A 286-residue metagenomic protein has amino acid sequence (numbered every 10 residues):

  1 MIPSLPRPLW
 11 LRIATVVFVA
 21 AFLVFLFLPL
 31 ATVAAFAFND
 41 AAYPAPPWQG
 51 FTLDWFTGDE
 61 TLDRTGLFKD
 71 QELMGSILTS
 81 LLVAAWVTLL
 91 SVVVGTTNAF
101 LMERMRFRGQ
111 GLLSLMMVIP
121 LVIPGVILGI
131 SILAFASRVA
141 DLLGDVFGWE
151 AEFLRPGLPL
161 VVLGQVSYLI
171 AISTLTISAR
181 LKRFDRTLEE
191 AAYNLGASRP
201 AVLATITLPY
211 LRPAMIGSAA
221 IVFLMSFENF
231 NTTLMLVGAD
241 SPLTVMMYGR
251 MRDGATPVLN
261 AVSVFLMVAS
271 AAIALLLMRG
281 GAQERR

Functional and structural regions predicted by a protein language model:
M1-F36, L113: N-terminal signal-anchor/first transmembrane alpha helix
M1-P8, A85-M117, I130, A134-S137 (+3 more regions): Transmembrane-helix boundary motif in ABC transporter permease subunits
I2-S4, A14-V17, S178-Y193, P200-I206 (+1 more regions): C-terminal transmembrane helix and the adjacent membrane-cytosol boundary/short C-terminal tail of inner/organellar
L5, W48, L53, Q110 (+3 more regions): Membrane-interfacial helix termini and adjacent extracytoplasmic/periplasmic loops of multi-pass transporters
L5-R12, A41, L53-L67, F227 (+1 more regions): Interhelical loop and adjacent transmembrane-helix boundary motif in polytopic membrane transport permeases
V17-F18, F25-L30, I119, G129 (+3 more regions): Transmembrane alpha-helices
F36-P44, A134, S173-T174, A214-Y248: Non-cytoplasmic
L78, L82-V94, N98, L208 (+4 more regions): Hydrophobic alpha-helical transmembrane segments of multipass integral membrane proteins, especially permease/channel
